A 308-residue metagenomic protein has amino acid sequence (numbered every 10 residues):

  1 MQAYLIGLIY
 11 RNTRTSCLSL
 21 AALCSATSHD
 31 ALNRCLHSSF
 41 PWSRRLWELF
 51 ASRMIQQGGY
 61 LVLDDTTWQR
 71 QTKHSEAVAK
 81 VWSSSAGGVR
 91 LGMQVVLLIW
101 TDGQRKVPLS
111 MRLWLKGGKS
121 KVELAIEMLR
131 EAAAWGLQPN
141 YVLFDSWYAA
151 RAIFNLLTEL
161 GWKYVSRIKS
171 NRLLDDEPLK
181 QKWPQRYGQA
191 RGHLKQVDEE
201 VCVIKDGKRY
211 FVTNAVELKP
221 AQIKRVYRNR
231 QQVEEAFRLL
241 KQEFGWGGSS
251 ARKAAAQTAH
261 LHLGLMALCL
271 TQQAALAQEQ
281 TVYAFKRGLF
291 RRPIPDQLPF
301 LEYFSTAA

Functional and structural regions predicted by a protein language model:
M1, S84-L91, S250-L261: Structural motif
M1-S39: Gly/serine-rich nucleotide phosphate-binding loop at the start of the catalytic core of nucleotide/ADP-ribose-handling
L20-A21, G59-Q71, L98, Y141-Y148 (+4 more regions): Short, conserved catalytic/metal-binding motifs centered on acidic residues
D30-R34, S83-P139, G207-R209: Electropositive, glycine- and tryptophan-enriched low-complexity nucleic-acid-binding patches
L36-R105: Active-site-proximal, Lys/Arg-enriched surface segment that forms a nucleic-acid-binding/basic interface patch
T67, K219-A251: Short amphipathic alpha-helical "interface-anchor" segments enriched in bulky aromatics
R112-G207, Y283-R291: An internal, acidic/charged active-site-proximal segment that coordinates divalent cations and/or engages
W246-L298: Basic, amphipathic alpha-helical segments enriched in Lys/Arg and hydrophobic/aromatic residues
